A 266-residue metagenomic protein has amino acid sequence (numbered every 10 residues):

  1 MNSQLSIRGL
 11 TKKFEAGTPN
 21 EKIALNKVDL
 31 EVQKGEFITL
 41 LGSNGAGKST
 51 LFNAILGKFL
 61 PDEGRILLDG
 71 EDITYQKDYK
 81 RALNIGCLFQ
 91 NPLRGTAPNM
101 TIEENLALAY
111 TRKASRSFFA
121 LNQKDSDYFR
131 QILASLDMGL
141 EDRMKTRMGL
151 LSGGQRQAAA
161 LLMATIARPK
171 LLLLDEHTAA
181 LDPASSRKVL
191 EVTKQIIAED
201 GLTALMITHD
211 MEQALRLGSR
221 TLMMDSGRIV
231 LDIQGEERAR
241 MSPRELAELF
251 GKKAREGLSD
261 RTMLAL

Functional and structural regions predicted by a protein language model:
M1-Q4, K13-K27, K77: A short, flexible loop at the N-terminus of ABC-type nucleotide-binding domains that lies
L41-S43: The feature captures the beta-strand-to-loop junction immediately N-terminal to the Walker
L56: Helix-to-loop junction immediately C-terminal to a conserved catalytic motif
G64-E71, L231-I233: Conserved ABC transporter NBD signature motif
D72-G86, R94, R116, N122 (+1 more regions): ABC ATPase NBD coupling module
A164-T165: ABC ATPase C-loop
T208-H209: H-loop/switch region of ABC-family ATPase nucleotide-binding domains
R228-K252: Conserved beta-strand-loop-alpha-helix hinge in the C-terminal portion of ABC ATPase nucleotide-binding domains
